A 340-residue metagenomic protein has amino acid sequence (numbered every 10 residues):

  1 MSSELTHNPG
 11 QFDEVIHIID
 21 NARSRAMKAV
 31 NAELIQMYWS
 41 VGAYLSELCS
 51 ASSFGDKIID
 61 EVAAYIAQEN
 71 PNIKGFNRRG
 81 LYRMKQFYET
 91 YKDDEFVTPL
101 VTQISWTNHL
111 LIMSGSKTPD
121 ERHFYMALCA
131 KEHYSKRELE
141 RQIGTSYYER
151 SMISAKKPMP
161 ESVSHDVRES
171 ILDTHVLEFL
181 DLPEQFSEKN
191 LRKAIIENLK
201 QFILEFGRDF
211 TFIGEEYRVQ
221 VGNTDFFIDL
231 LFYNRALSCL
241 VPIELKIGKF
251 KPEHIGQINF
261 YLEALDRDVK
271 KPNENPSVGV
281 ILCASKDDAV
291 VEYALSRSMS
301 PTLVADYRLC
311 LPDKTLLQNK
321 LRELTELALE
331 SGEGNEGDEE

Functional and structural regions predicted by a protein language model:
M1-E340: Basic, low-complexity intrinsically disordered segments
